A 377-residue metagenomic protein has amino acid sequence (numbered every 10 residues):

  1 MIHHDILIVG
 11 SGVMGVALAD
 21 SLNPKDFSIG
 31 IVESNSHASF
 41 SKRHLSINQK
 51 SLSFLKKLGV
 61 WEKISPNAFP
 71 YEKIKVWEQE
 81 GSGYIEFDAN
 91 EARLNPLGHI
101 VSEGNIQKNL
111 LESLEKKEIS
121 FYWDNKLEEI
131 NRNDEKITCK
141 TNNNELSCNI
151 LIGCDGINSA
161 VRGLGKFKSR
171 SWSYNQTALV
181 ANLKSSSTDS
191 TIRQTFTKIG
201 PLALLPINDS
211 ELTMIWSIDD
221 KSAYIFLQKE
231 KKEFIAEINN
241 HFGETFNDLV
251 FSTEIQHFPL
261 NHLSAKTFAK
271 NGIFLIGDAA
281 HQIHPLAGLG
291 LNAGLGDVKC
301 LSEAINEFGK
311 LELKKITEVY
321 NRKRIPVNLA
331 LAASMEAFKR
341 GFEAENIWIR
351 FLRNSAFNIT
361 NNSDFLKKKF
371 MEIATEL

Functional and structural regions predicted by a protein language model:
M1-G12: Beta1/beta-strand and adjacent pyrophosphate-binding region of the FAD-binding site in flavoprotein oxidoreductases
I2, S53, N67-L164, W172-T177: Conserved N-terminal helical subregion
G15-V16: N-terminal Rossmann-fold NAD(P) dinucleotide-binding loop
N23-R43: Glycine-rich FAD pyrophosphate-binding loop
S36-K56: Conserved N-terminal glycine-rich FAD pyrophosphate-binding loop of Rossmann-like flavoproteins
L55, E145-D248, I255: Conserved FAD-binding catalytic core of PHBH/FMO-like flavoproteins
Y224, Q228-E312: FAD/FMN-dependent oxidoreductases across multiple families
E303-L377: C-terminal helical "tail/cap" subdomain of flavin- and related membrane-associated enzymes
